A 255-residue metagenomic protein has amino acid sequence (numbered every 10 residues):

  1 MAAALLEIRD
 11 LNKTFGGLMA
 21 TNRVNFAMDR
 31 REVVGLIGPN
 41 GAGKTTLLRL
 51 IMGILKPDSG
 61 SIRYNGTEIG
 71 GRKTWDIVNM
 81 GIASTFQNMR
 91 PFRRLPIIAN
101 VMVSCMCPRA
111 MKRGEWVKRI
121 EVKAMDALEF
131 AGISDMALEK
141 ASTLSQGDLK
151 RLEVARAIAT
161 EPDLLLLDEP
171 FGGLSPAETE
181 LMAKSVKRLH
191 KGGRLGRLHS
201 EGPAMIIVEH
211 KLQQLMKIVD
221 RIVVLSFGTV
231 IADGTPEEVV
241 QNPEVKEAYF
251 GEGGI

Functional and structural regions predicted by a protein language model:
A2-I255: Glycine-rich phosphate-binding loops of nucleotide-dependent enzymes
